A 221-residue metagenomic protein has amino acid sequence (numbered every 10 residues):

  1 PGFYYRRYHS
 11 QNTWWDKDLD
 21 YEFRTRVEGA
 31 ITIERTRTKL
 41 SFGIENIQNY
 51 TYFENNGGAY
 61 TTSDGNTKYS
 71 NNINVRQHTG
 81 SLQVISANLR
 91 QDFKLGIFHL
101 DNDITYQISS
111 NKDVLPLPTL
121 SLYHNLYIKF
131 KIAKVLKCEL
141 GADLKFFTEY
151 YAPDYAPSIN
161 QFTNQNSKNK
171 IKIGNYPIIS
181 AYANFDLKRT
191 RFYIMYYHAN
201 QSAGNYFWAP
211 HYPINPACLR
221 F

Functional and structural regions predicted by a protein language model:
P1-F221: Exposed, low-structure sequence patches enriched in small/polar residues
